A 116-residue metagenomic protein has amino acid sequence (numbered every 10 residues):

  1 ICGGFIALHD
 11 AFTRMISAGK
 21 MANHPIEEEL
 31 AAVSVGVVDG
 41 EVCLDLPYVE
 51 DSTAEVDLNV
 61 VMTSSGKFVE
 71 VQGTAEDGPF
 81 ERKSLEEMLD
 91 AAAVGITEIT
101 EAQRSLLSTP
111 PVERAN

Functional and structural regions predicted by a protein language model:
I1-N116: Polyanion-binding surfaces on beta-sheet-dominated domains and ring/shell assemblies
